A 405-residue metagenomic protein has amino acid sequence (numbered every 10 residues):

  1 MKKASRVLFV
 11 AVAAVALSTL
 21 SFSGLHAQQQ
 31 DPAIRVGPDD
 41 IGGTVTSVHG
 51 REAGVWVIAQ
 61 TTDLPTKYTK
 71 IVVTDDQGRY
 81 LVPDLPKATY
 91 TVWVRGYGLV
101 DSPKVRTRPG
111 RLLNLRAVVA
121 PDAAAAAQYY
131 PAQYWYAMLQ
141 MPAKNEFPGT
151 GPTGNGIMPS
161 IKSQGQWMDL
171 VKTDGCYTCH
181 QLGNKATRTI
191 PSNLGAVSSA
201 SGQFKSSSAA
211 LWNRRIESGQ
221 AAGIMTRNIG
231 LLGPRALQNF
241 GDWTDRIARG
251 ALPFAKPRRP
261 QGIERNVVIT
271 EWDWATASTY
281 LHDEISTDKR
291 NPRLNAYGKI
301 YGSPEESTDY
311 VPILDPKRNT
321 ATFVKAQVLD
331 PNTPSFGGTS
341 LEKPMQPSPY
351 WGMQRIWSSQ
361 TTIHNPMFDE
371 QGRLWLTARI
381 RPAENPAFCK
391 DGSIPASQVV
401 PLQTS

Functional and structural regions predicted by a protein language model:
L20-D40, T44-G50: Beta-strand-rich domain onsets/edges
R35, T62-R79: Short, acidic Ser/Thr/Gly-rich low-complexity loop/linker segments typical of extracellular and cell-surface proteins
D39-I41, S47-D63, K87, Y136-T153: Short, ordered, surface-exposed loop/turn motifs in non-cytosolic proteins
T61-K67, T89-G110: A short, solvent-exposed loop/turn motif at the edges and junctions of modular extracellular/periplasmic domains
T173-N184, F240: The canonical Cys-X-X-Cys-His
K185-S199, N295, G302-E306, L376-S405: Short, conserved, GDST-rich strand-edge loop motifs in beta-rich repeat architectures
A209, R259-L281, T322-S358, Q398-S405: Surface-exposed loop and turn segments in beta-propeller and other repeat-based domains that flank or scaffold
A275-A296, M353-Q371: Structural signature of eukaryotic scaffold interfaces centered on beta-propeller domains
